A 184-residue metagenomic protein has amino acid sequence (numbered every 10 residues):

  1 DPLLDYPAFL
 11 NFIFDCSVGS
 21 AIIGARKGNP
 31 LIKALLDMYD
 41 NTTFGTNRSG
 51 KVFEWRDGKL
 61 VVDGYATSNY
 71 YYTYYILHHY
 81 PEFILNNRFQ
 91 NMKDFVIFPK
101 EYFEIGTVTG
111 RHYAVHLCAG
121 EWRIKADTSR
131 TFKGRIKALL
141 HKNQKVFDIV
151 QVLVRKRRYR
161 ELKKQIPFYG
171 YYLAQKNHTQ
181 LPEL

Functional and structural regions predicted by a protein language model:
P2-L184: Glycosyltransferase-associated regions of secretory-pathway enzymes, highlighting luminal stem/catalytic domains
